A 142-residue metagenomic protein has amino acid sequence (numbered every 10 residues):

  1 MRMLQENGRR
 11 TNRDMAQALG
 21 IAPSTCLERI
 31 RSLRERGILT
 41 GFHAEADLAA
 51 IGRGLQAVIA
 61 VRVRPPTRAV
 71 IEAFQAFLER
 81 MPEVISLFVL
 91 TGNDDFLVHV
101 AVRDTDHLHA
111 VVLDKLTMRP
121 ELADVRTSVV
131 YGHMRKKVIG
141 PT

Functional and structural regions predicted by a protein language model:
M1-T142: A compositional/biophysical signature of low hydrophobicity enriched in polar/charged and small residues
